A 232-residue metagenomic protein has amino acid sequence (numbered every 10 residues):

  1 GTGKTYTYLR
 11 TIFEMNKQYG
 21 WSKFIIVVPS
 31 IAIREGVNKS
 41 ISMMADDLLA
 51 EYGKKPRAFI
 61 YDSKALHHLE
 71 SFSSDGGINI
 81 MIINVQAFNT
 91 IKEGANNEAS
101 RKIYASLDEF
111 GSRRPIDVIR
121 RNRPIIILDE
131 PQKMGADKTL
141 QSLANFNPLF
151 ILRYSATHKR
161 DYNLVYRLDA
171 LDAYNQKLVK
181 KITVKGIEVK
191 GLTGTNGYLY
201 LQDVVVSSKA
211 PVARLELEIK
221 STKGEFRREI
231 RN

Functional and structural regions predicted by a protein language model:
G1-N232: RecA-like P-loop NTPase motor core of helicase/translocase proteins
